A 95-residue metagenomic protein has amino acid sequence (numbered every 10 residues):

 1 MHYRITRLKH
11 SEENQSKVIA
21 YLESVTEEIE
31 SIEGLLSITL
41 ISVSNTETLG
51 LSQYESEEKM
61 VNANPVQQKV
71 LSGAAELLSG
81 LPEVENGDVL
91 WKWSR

Functional and structural regions predicted by a protein language model:
M1-L49, E55-K69, E76-R95: Short S/T/G/P-rich N-terminal loop/turn motif that feeds into the first structured element of a domain
